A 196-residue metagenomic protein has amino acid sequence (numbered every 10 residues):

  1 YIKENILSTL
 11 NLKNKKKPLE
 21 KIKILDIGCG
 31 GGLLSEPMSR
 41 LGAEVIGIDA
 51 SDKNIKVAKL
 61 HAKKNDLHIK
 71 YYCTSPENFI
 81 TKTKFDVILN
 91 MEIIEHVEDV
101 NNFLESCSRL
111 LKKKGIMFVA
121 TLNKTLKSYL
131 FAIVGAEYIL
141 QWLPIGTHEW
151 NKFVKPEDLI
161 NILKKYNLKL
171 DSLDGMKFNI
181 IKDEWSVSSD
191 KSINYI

Functional and structural regions predicted by a protein language model:
Y1-N5: Conserved Class I S-adenosyl-L-methionine-dependent methyltransferase catalytic core
L7-K16, E20-Y129, P156: Conserved SAM-binding loop
K70-Y72, D171-D174: General small-molecule cofactor/ligand-binding pocket signal
T121, Q141-D158: Acceptor-substrate binding/catalytic loop of class I
K124, F178-I180: Residue-level marker for beta-strand->alpha-helix junctions and adjacent short loops that shape enzyme
Y129-Y138: Short, flexible, mixed-charge acidic loops at enzyme active sites
N151-N167, L173: Short alpha-helix
W185-I196: Core SAM-dependent methyltransferase catalytic element
